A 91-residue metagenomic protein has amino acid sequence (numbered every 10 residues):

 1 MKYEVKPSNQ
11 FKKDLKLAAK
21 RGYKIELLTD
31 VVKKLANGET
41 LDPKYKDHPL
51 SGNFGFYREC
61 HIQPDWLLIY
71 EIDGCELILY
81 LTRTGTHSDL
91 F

Functional and structural regions predicted by a protein language model:
M1-E4, Q10-K16, K20-D30, C60-L67 (+1 more regions): Enriched for short, Lys/Arg-rich terminal
K6, Q10, T40-P43: Generic detector of short alpha-helix boundary/capping microenvironments and adjacent low-complexity segments
K34-H61: A short, surface-exposed loop/turn module that caps and links secondary-structure elements
